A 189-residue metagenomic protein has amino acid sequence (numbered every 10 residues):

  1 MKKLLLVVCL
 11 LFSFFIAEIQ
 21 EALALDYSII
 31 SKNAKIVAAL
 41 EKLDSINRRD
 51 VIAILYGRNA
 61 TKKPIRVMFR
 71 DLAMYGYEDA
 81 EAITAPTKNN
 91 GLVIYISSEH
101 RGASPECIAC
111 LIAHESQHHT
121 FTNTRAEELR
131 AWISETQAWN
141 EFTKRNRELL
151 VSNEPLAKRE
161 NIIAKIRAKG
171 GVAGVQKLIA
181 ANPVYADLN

Functional and structural regions predicted by a protein language model:
M1-L4: Positively charged n-region of N-terminal signal peptides that target proteins for export
V7-A17: Bacterial N-terminal signal peptides
I16-A24: Sec/Tat signal peptide C-region and signal peptidase I cleavage site
L23-V93: Auxiliary, metal-adjacent structural segments of Zn-dependent hydrolase domains
I94-C110: Short pre-active-site segment immediately N-terminal to the catalytic Zn-binding motif
C110-T122: Active-site recognition of the HExxH zinc-binding catalytic motif
N123-I163: Post-HExxH zinc-binding segment in Zn-dependent metallohydrolases
A168-N189: Pan-zinc metallopeptidase signature
